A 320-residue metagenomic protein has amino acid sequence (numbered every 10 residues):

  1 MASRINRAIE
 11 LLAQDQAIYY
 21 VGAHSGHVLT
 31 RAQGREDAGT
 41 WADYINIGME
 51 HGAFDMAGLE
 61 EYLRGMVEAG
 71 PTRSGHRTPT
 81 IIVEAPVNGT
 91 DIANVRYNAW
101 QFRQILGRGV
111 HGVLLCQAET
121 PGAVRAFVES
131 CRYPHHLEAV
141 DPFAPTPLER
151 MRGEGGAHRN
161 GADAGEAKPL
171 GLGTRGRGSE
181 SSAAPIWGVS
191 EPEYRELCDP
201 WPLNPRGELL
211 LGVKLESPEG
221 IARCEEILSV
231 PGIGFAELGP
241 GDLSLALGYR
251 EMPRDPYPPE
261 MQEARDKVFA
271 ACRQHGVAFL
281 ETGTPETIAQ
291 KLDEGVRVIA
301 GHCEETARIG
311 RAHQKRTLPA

Functional and structural regions predicted by a protein language model:
M1-A23, S74, V189-E208, K267: N-terminal amphipathic alpha-helix/helix-capping segment at the start of soluble metabolic enzymes
A17-A23, I45-I47, P79-A85, V113-L115 (+5 more regions): Hydrophobic faces of well-ordered beta-strands that scaffold small-molecule active sites in alpha/beta enzyme cores
A23-A32, A53-M56, L63-R125, R132-Y133 (+1 more regions): Active-site beta->alpha loop and helix N-cap motifs at the rims of alpha/beta catalytic domains
Q33, A42-A69, P240-Y257: Glycine-rich, proline-tolerant flexible connector loops at the mouths of alpha/beta enzymes
G52, R108-A123, F235-L245, R297-K315: Glycine-rich phosphate-binding active-site loops on the catalytic face of alpha/beta enzymes
M56-D91, E129-R177, N204-R206, P256-F279: Alpha-helix-loop-beta-strand connector modules within alpha/beta enzyme cores
Y62, P121-L137, P253, E304-A320: C-terminal helical cap(s) of enzyme catalytic domains, especially alpha/beta-barrels
G112-V230: Conserved anion-binding
